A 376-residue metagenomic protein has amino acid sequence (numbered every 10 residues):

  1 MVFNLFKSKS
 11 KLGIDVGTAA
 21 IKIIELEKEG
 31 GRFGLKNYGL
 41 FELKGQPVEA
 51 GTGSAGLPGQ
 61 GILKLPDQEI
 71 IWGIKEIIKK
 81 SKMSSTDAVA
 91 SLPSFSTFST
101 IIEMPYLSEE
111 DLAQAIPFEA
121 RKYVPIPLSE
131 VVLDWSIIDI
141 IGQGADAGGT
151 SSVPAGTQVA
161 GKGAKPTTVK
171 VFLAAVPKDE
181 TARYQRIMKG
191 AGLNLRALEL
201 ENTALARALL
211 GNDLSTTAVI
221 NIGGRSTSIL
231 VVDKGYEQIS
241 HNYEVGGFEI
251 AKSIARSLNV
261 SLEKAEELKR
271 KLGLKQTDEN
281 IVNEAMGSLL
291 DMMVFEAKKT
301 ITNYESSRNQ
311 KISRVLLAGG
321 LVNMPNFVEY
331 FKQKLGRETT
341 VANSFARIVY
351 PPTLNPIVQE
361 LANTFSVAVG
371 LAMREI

Functional and structural regions predicted by a protein language model:
M1-E119, P154, A160, A182-Y184 (+1 more regions): Non-catalytic, solvent-exposed interaction/assembly segments
V2-L43, T86-P93, G144-A147, P154 (+4 more regions): Gly/Thr-rich phosphate-binding beta-strand-loop-beta motif of the actin/hexokinase/Hsp70
G45-G53, K178-A204, Y236-K275: Glycine-rich phosphate-binding loop plus the immediately following alpha-helix
G53-G56, A204-R207, F248, T340-I376: Glycine-rich phosphate-binding/hydrolytic loop that grips phosphoryl groups
S91-L210, R314, S344-Y350, V367: Active-site neighborhood for divalent-cation/phosphate handling
R183, G224-Q238, E360-I376: Extended, charge-rich low-complexity interaction segments
E267-R314, L321: Adenine-nucleotide phosphate-binding core of ATP-dependent small-molecule kinases
K311-T340, S344-A346: Glycine-rich phosphate-binding loops at beta-strand->alpha-helix junctions
